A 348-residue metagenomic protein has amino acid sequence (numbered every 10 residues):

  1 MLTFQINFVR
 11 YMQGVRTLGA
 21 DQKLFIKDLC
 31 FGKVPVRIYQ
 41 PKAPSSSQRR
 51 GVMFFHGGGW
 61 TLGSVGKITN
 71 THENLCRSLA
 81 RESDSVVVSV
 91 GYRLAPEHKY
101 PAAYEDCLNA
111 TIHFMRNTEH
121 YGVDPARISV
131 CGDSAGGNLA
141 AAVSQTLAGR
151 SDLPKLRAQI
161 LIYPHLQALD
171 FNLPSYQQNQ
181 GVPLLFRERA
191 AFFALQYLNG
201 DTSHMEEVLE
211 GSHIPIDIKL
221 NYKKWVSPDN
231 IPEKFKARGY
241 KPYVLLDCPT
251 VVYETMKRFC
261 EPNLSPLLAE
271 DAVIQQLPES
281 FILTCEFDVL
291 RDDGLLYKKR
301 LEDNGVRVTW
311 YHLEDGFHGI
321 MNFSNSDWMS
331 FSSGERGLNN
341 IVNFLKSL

Functional and structural regions predicted by a protein language model:
M1-L29: An N-terminal hydrophobic leader/cap segment in hydrolases
L18, K23-L348: Alpha/beta-hydrolase superfamily serine-hydrolase fold, recognizing
